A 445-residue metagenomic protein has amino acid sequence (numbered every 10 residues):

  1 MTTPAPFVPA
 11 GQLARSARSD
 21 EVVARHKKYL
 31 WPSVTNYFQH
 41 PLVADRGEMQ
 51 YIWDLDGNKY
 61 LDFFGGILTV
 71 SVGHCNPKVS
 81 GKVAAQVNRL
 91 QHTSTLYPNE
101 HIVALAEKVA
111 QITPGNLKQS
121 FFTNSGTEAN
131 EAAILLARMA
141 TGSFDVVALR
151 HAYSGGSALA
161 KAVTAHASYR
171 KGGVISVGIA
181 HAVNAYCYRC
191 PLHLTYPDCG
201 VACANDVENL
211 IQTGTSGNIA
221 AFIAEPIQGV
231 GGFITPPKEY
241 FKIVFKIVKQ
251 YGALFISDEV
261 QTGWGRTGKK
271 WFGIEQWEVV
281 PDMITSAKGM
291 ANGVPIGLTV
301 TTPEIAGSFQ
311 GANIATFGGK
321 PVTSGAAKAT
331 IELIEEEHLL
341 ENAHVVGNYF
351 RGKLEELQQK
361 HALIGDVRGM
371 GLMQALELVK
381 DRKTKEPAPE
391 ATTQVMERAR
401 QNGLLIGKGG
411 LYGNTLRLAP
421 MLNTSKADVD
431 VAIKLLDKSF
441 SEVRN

Functional and structural regions predicted by a protein language model:
T2-N445: Conserved N-terminal phosphate-binding loop of PLP-dependent enzymes in the Aspartate aminotransferase
